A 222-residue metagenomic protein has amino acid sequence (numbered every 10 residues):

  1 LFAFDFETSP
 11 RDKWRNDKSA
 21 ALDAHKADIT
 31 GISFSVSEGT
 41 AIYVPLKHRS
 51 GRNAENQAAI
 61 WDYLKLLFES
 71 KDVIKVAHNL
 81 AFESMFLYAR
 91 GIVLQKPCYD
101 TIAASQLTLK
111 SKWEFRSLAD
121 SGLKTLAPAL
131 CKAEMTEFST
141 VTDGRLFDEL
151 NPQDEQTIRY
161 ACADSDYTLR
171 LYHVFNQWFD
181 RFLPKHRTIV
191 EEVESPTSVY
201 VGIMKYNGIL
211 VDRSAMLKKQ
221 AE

Functional and structural regions predicted by a protein language model:
L1-R15, A20-L22: Short acidic, Gly/Ser-rich segments with clustered Asp/Glu that frequently serve as metal-coordination loops in enzyme
F4-S9, S35-S37, H78-N79, N207 (+1 more regions): Generic beta-strand/beta-sheet core signal
A27-R181, V193-T197, V201: Active-site-proximal helix-loop-helix substrate-binding element of RNase H-like nuclease domains
A119, I189-E222: Extended, well-ordered alpha-helical scaffold/bundle regions in very large, multi-domain proteins
Q153-Y160, K185, I189, G208 (+1 more regions): Non-transmembrane, amphipathic alpha-helical segments
Q177-L183, N207-V211: Inter-helical turn/loop segments and adjacent helix faces that build the functional surface of alpha-helical bundle
